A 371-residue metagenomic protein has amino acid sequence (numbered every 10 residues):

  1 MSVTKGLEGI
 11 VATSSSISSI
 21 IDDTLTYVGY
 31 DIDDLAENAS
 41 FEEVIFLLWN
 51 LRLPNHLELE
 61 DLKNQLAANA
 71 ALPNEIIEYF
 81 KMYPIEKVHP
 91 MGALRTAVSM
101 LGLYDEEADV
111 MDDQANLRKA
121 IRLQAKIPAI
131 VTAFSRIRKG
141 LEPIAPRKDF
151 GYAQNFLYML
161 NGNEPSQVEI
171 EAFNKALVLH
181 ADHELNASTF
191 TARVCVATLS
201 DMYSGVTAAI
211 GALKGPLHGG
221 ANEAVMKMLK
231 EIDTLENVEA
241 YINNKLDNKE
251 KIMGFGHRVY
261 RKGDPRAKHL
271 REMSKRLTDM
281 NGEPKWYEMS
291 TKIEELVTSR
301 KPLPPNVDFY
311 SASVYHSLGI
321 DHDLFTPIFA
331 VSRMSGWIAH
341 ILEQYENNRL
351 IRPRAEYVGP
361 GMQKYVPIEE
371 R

Functional and structural regions predicted by a protein language model:
M1-R371: Non-transmembrane, aqueous-exposed alpha-helical and coiled segments at domain scale
